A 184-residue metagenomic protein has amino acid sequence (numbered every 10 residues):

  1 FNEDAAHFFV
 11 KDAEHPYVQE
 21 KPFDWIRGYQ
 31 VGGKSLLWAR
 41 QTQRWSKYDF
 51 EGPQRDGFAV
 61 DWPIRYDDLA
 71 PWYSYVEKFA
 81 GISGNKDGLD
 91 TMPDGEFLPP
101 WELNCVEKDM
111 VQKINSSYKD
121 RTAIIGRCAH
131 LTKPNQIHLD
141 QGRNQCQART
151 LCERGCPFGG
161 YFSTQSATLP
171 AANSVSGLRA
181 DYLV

Functional and structural regions predicted by a protein language model:
F1-H7, H15-K21, Y29, A39-R44 (+2 more regions): Conserved redox-cofactor binding core of oxidoreductases
I26: Phosphate-binding/switch loop-helix module in NTP-utilizing enzymes
Y48-F50: Short, surface-exposed, low-complexity cationic segments
